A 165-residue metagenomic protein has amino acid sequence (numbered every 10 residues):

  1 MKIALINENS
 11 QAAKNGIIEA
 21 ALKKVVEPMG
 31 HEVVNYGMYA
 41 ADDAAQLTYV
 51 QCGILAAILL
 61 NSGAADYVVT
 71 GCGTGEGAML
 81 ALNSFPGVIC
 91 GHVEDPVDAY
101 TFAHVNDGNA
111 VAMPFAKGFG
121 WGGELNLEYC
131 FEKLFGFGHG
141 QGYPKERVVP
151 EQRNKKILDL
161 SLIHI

Functional and structural regions predicted by a protein language model:
K2-A21: N-terminal beta1-alpha1 ligand-phosphate binding loop
I17-H31: A short, Lys/Arg-enriched amphipathic alpha-helix followed by its capping loop at the start of a domain
H31-Q46: A short beta-strand-loop structural module common to alpha/beta enzyme folds
Y49-Y67: Short, structured active-site "lid" loops
A65-G71, C90: A short, small-residue-rich loop immediately preceding and capping a beta-strand
G77-C90, D95: Short Gly/Thr/Asp-enriched flexible loops that form oxyanion-binding sites at enzyme active sites
P96-P144: Short, glycine-/small-residue-rich phosphate/pyrophosphate-handling segment
I163-I165: Conserved small/polar residues in nucleotide/adenosyl-binding loops
